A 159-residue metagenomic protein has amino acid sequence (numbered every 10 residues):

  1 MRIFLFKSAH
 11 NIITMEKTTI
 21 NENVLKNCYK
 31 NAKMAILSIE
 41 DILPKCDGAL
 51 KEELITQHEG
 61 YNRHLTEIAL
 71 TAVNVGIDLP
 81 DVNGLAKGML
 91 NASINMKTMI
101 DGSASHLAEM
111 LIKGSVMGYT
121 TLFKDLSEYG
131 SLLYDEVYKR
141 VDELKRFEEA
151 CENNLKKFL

Functional and structural regions predicted by a protein language model:
M1-M15: Short, Lys/Arg-enriched N-terminal segments with co-localized hydrophobic residues within the first ~10-30 amino acids
T14-L159: Amphipathic alpha-helical hairpins
